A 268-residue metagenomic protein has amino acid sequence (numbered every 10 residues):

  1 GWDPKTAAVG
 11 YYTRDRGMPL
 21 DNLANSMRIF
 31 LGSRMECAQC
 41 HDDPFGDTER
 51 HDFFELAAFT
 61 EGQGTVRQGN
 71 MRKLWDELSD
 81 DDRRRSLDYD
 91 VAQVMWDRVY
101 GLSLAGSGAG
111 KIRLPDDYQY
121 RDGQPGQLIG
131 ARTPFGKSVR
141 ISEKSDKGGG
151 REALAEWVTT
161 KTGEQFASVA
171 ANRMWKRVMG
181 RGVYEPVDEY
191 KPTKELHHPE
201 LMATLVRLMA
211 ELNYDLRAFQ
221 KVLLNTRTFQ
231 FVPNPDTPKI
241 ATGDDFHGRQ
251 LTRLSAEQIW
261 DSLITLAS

Functional and structural regions predicted by a protein language model:
G1-S268: Primarily short, surface-exposed interaction patches in extracytoplasmic proteins
